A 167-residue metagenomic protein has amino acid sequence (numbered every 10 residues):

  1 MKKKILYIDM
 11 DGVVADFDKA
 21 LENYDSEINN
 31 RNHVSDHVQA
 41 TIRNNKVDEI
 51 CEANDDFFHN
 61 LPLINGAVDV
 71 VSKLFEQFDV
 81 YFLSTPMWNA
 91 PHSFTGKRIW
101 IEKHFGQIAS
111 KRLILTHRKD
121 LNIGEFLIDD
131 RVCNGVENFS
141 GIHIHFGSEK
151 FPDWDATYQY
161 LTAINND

Functional and structural regions predicted by a protein language model:
M1-C51: Active-site neighborhood of HAD-like aspartate-dependent phosphohydrolases
M1-K3, Q77, S110, I123-G124 (+1 more regions): A general structural motif
E22-S26, I99, H143-H145: Glycine-rich, phosphate-binding/catalytic loops in enzymes
D48-L61: Acidic/glycine-enriched edge-of-secondary-structure segments
F58, P62, A67-T95, I101: Substrate-recognition element of Asp-dependent hydrolases with the DxDx(T/V) motif
L83-F126, V132-G135: Substrate-recognition "cap/lid" segment bordering the active-site pocket of phosphatases
F126-Q159: Acidic, Mg2+-coordinating phosphoryl-transfer loop and its flanking beta/alpha structural elements, shared across
